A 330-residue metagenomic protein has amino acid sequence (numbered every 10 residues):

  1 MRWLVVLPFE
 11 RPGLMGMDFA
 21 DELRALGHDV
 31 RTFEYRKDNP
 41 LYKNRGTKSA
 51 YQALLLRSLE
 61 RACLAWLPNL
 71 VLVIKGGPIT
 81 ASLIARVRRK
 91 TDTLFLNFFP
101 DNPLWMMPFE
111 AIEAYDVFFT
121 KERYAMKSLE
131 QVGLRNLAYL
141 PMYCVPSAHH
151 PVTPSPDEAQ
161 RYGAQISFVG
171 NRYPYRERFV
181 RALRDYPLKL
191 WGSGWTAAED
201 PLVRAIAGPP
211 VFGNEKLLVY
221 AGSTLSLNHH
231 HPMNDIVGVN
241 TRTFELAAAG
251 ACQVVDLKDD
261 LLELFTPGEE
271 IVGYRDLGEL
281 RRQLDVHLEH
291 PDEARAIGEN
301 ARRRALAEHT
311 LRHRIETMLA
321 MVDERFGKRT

Functional and structural regions predicted by a protein language model:
M1-S58, A65-W66, K75-S82, E113-P267 (+1 more regions): Nucleotide-sugar donor-binding catalytic core of glycosyltransferases
S58-L59, L83, W105-M107, N214-E215 (+1 more regions): Short acidic active-site motifs
L72: N-terminal Rossmann-like NAD(P) cofactor-binding module of classical short-chain dehydrogenase/reductase
L83-K90, A111: Catalytic-core regions built around general acid/base machinery
V87-N102: Active-site proximal beta-strand in glycosyltransferases
N102-D116: Membrane-proximal helix-turn-helix segments that form the acceptor-binding/catalytic region of lipid-linked
I271-L277, V286-P291: Conserved acidic donor-binding segment of nucleotide-sugar-dependent glycosyltransferases
E289-V322: A charged, aromatic-enriched C-terminal amphipathic alpha-helix characteristic of glycosyltransferases across folds
